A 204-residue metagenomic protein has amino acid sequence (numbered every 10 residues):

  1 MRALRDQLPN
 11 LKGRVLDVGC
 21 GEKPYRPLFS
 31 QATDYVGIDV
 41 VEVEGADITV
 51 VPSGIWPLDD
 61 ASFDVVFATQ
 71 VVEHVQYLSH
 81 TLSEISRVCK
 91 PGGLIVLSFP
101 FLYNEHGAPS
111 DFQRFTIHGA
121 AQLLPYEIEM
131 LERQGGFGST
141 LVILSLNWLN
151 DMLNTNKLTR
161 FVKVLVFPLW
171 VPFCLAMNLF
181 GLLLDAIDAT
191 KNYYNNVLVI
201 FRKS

Functional and structural regions predicted by a protein language model:
M1: Conserved SAM-binding loop and adjacent beta-strand
L4-G107, T116-A121, I200-R202: Conserved SAM-binding loop
Q76-H80, E84, L94-R202: S-adenosyl-L-methionine-dependent methyltransferase catalytic module, highlighting the catalytic core
